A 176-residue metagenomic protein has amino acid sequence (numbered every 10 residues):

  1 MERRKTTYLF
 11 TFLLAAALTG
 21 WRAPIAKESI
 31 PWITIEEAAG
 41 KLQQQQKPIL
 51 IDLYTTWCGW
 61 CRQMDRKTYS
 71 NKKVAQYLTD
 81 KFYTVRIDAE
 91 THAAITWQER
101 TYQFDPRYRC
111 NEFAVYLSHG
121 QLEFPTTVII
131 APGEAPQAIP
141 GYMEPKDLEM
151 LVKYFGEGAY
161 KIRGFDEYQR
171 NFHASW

Functional and structural regions predicted by a protein language model:
R3-Y8: N-terminal export leaders
F10-A17: Bacterial N-terminal signal peptides
W21, K27, G120, P136-W176: Non-globular targeting/processing and membrane-anchoring segments
P31-P48, L78: A short beta-strand-turn-helix
Q45-G59: Short active-site neighborhood of thiol/selenol oxidoreductases, capturing the structured segment around
T56, A89-H92, E144: Solvent-exposed coil/turn segments that connect beta secondary-structure elements in extracytoplasmic/periplasmic
R62-R66: Detector for the c-type heme attachment site
K73-V74, T79-Q137: Thioredoxin-like thiol-disulfide oxidoreductase module
